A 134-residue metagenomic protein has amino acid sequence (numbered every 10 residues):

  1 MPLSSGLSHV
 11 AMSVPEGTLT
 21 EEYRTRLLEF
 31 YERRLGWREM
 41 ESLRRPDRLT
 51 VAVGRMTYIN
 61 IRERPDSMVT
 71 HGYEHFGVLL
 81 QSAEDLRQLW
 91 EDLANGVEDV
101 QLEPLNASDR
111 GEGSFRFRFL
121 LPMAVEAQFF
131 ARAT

Functional and structural regions predicted by a protein language model:
M1-H9, E91-T134: Vicinal oxygen chelate
M1-L28, F76, A133-T134: N-terminal beta-strand motif that seeds the catalytic metal site of vicinal oxygen chelate
S5, A83-E84: Short proline/glycine-enriched turn/loop motifs at strand-loop junctions of beta-rich domains
M12-Y58: Core segments of cupin and vicinal oxygen chelate
L19-Y23, E84-L89: Short, conserved charged micro-motifs
E29, R33, Q88-E91, N95: Replace "anionic and nucleotidyl ligands
R38-Y73, L80, F119, V125-A133: Conserved short beta-strand elements that form part of the metal-binding/catalytic scaffold of enzyme active sites
